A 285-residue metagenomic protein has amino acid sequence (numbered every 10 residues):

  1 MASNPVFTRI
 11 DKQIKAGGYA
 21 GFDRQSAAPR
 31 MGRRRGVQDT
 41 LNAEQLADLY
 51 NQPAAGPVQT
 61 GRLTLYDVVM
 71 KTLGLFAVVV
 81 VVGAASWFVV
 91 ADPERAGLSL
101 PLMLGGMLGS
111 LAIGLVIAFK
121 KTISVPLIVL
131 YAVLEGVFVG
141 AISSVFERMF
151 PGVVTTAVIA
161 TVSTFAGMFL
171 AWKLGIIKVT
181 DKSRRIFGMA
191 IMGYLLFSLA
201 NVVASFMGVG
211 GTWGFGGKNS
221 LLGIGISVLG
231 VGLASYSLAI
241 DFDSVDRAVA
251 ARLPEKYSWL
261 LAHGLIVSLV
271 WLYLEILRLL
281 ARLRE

Functional and structural regions predicted by a protein language model:
M1-E285: A hydrophobic alpha-helical transmembrane-helix feature that marks the membrane cores and membrane-interface segments
